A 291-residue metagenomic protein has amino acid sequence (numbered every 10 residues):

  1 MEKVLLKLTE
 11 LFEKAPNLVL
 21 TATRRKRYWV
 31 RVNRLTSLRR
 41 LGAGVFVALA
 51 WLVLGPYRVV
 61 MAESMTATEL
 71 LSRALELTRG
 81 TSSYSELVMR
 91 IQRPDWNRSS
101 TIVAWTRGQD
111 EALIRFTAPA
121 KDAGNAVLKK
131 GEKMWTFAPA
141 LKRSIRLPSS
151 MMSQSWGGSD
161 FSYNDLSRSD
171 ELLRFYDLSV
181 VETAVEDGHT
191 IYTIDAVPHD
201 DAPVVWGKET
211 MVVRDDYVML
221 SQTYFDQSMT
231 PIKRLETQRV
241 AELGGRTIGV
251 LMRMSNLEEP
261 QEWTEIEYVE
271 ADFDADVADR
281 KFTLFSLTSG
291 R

Functional and structural regions predicted by a protein language model:
R25-F46: Bacterial N-terminal signal peptides that target proteins for export
W51-V59: C-terminal segment of classical bacterial N-terminal signal peptides
E63-Y84, V88, N97-R98, A123-A126 (+3 more regions): Flexible, processing/modification-adjacent segments and terminal tails in exported/periplasmic/extracellular proteins
A74, I102-T106, E236-E242: Extended lipid/amphipathic-ligand handling interfaces
S83, L87, A112-I114, E209 (+2 more regions): One face of beta-strands
S85-L113, T117-A120: N-terminal, post-signal-peptide region of Sec/Tat-exported proteins
R146, S167-S169, H189-T283: Gly/Pro-enriched, hydrophobic low-complexity segments that function as extracytoplasmic propeptides/linkers
